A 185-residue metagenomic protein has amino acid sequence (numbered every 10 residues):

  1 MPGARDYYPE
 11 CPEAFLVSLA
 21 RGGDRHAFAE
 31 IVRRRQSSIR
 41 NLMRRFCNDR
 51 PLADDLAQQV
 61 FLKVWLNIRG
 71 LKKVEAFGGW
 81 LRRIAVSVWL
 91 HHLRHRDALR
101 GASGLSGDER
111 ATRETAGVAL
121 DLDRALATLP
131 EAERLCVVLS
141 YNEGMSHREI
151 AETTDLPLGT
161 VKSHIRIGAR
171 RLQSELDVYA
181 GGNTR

Functional and structural regions predicted by a protein language model:
P2-Y7, R21-E30, R40-Q59, K72-E75 (+2 more regions): Short, charged helix-capping/linker segments at alpha-helix termini
P2-Y8, L19, N48, L105 (+3 more regions): C-terminal edge and immediately downstream basic/flexible tail or linker adjoining helix-turn-helix-like DNA-binding
D6-E13, H91, R96-L126, S146: Internal acidic/polar
R35, H164-R171: Residues within the DNA-recognition helix of helix-turn-helix
L66-K73, R83-G104, Q173: Arg/Lys-rich amphipathic alpha helix in sigma70-family domain 2
L126-R134: Short helix-coil-helix linker/hinge
C136-S140: A short pre-motif secondary-structure segment
